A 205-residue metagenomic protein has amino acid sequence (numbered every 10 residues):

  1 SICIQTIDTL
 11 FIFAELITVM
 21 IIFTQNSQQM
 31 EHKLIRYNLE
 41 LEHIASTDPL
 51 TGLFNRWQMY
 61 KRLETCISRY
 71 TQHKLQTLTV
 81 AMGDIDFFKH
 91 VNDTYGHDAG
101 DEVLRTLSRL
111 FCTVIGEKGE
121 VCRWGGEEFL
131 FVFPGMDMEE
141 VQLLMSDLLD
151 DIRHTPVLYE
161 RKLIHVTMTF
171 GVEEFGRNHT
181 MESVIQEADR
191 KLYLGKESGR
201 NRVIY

Functional and structural regions predicted by a protein language model:
L10-P49, W57-S68, G119-E120: Signal-transducing coiled-coil linker helices
E42-K61, G83-H97, R105: Conserved nucleotide-binding and Mg2+-coordinating catalytic segments in signaling enzymes
Y60-Y95, F111, C122: Active-site-proximal structural segments of metal-dependent nucleotidyl cyclase/transferase enzymes
R69, T113-K118, D150-K162, L192-L194: Short catalytic/binding micro-motifs of nucleotide second-messenger systems
K89, L104, L110-C112, C122 (+2 more regions): Short beta-strand->loop micro-motif that forms the acidic, two-metal-ion catalytic signature in nucleotide-processing
D93, H97, P134, M138-Q142 (+3 more regions): Catalytic-core segments of nucleotide cyclases and related cyclic-nucleotide turnover enzymes
A99-E120, E128, D147, I152: Active-site-proximal alpha-helical element of nucleotidyl cyclase-like catalytic domains and analogous helices
E120-R123, I164: A short pre-motif secondary-structure segment
